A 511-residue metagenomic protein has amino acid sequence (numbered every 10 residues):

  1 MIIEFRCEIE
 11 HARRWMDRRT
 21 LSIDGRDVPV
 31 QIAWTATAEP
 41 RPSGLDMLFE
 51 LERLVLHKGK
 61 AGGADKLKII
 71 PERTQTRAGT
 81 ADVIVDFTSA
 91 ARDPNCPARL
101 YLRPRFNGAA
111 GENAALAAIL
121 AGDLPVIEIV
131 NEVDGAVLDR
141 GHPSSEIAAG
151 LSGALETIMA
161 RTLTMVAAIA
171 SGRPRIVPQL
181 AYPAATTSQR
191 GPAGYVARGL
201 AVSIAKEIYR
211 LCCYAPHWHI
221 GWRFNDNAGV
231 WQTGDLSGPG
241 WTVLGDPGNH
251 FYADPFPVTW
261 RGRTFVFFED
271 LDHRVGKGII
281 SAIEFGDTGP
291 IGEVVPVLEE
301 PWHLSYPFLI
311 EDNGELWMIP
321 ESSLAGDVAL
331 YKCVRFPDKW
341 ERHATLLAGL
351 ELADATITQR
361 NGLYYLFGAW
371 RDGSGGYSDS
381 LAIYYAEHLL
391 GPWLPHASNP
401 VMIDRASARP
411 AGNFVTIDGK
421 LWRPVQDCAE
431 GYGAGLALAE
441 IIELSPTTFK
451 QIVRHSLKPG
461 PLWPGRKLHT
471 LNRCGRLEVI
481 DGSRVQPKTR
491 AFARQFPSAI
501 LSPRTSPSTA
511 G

Functional and structural regions predicted by a protein language model:
M1-F265, E269-L304, F308-E311, W317 (+4 more regions): One-carbon transfer enzymes
D235-G245, G289-V297, R335-G349, Y384-A406 (+1 more regions): Blade-edge beta-strand/turn elements of extracellular beta-propeller and related beta-sheet repeat scaffolds
A253-F256, S305-I310, A353-T358, P410-V415 (+1 more regions): Beta-rich, blade/repeat-based domains predominating in secreted/periplasmic proteins but also intracellular
F267-E269, I319-E321, F367-A369, P424-Q426 (+1 more regions): Residue-level marker for isolated small/hydroxyl-bearing positions within beta-strands of beta-sheet-rich domains
L271-V275, S323-G326, R371-G375, C428-G431 (+1 more regions): Short glycine/acidic-enriched loop and turn motifs that connect beta-strands
P320-R335, E341-Y384: Active-site cradle of extracellular carbohydrate-active enzymes
Q359-L390, I403-E440: Loop/turn-rich, solvent-exposed surfaces of beta-rich toroidal or solenoidal domains
E430, A434-L444, Q451-V453, G460-P503: Blade-level signature of beta-propeller repeat domains, shared across WD40, Kelch, NHL, RCC1 and BNR/Asp-box propellers
